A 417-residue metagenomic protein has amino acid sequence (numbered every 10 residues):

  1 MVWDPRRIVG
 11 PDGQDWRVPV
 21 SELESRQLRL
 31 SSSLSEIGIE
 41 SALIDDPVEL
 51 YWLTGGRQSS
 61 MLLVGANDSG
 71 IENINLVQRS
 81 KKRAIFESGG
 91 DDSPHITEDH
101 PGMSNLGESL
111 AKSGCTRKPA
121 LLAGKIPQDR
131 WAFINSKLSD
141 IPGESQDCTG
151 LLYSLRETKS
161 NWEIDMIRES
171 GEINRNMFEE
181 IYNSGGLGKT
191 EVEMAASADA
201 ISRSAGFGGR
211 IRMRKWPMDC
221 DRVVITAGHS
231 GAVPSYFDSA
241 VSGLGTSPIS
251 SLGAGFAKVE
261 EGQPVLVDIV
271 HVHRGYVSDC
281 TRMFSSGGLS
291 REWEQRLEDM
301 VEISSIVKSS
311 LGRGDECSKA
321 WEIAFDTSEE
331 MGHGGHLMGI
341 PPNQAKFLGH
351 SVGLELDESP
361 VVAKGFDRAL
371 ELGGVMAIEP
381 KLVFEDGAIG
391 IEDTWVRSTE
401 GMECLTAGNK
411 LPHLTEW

Functional and structural regions predicted by a protein language model:
M1-W417: Active-site neighborhoods and metal-handling regions in enzymes and metal-associated proteins
